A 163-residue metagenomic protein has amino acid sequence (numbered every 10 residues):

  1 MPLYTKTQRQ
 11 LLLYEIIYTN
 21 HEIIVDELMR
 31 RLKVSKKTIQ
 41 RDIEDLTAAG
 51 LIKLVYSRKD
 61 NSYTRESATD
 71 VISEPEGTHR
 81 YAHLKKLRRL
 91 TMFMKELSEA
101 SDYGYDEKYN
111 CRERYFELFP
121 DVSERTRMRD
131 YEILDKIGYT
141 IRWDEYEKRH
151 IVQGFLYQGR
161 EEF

Functional and structural regions predicted by a protein language model:
M1-F163: Short, basic/aromatic recognition patches that contact phosphate-bearing ligands
